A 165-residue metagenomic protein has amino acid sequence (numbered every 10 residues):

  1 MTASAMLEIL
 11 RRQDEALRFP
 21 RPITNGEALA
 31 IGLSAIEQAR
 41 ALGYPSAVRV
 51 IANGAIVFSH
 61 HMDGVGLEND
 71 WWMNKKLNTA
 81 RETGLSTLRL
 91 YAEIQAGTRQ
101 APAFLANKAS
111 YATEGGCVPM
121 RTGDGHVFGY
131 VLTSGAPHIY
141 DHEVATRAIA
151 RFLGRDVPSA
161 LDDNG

Functional and structural regions predicted by a protein language model:
T2-A41, T133-G165: Juxtadomain coupling helices with adjacent low-complexity linkers
T2-I9, Q13, I94, Y111 (+3 more regions): Membrane-targeting and insertion segments and their boundary/processing signals
Q13-A16, Q100-A101, H126: A short alpha-helix capping/helix-coil boundary motif
R21, G43, V48-V50, A103-T122 (+1 more regions): Contiguous hydrophobic segments
R40-A106: Structured interaction and signal-relay segments at domain junctions
A52-F58, D63-V65, D70, A112 (+4 more regions): Generic ordered-secondary-structure signal
A103-L153: Extended hydrophobic
